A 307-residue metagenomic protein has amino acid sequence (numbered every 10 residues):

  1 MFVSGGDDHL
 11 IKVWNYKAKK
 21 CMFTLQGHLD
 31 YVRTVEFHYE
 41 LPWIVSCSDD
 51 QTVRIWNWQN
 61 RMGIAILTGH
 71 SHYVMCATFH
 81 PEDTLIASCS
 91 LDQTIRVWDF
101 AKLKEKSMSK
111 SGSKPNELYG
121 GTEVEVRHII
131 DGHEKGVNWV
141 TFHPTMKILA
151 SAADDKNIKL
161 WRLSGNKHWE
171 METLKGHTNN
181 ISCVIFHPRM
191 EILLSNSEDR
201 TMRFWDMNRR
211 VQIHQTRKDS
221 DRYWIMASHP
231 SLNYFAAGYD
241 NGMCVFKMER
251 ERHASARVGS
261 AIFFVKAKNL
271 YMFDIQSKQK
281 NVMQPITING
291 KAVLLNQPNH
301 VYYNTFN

Functional and structural regions predicted by a protein language model:
M1, C21, Y31, E40-W43 (+13 more regions): WD40/WD-repeat beta-propeller blade-loop signature
S4-D8, C47-D50, S88-D92, F100 (+3 more regions): Conserved strand-to-loop turn within each blade of WD40 beta-propeller repeats
I11-W14, V35, V53-W56, A77 (+6 more regions): WD40-repeat beta-propellers
K17-A18, E36-L41, Q59, T78-T84 (+5 more regions): Loop/turn segments within WD40 beta-propeller blades
K20-F23, M62-A65, K106-M108, E125-H128 (+3 more regions): A structural motif specific to WD40 beta-propellers
Q26-V32, T68-V74, E123, I130-V137 (+4 more regions): WD40/WD-repeat beta-propeller blade N-cap
W224-A254: Blade-level signature of beta-propeller repeat domains, shared across WD40, Kelch, NHL, RCC1 and BNR/Asp-box propellers
